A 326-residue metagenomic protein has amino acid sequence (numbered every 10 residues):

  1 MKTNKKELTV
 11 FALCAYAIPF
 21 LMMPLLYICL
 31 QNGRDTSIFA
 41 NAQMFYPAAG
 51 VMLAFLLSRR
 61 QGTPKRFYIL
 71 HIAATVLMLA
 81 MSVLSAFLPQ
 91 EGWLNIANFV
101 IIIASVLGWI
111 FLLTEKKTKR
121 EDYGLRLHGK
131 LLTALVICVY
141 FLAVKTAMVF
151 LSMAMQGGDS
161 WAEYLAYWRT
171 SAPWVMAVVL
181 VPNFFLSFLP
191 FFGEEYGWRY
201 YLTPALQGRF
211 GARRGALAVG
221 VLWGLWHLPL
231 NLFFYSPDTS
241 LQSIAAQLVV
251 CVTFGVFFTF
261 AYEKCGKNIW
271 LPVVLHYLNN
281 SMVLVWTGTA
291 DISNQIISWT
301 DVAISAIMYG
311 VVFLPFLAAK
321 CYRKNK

Functional and structural regions predicted by a protein language model:
E7-M23, Y46-P47, L70-M81, S105-V106 (+2 more regions): Alpha-helical transmembrane segments
A15, L70-V76, A216-L222, W270-S281: Central hydrophobic cores of alpha-helical transmembrane segments in multi-pass integral membrane proteins
P24-I38, L57-P64, A86-W93: Short, hydrophobic transmembrane alpha-helix segments
N32-D35, V83-Y196, T203-P204, G208-R209 (+1 more regions): Juxtamembrane helix-loop-helix connectors linking adjacent transmembrane helices in multi-pass membrane enzymes
G33-V51: Loop-to-helix transition at the N-terminal end of transmembrane alpha-helices
L56-T63, L113-R120, P315-K326: Membrane-interface capping segments at transmembrane-helix boundaries
F192-G220, F234, F260-N268: Membrane-interface helix/loop boundary segments of multi-pass membrane proteins
P237-I244, C265-W270, V274-K326: C-terminal membrane module of polytopic membrane proteins
